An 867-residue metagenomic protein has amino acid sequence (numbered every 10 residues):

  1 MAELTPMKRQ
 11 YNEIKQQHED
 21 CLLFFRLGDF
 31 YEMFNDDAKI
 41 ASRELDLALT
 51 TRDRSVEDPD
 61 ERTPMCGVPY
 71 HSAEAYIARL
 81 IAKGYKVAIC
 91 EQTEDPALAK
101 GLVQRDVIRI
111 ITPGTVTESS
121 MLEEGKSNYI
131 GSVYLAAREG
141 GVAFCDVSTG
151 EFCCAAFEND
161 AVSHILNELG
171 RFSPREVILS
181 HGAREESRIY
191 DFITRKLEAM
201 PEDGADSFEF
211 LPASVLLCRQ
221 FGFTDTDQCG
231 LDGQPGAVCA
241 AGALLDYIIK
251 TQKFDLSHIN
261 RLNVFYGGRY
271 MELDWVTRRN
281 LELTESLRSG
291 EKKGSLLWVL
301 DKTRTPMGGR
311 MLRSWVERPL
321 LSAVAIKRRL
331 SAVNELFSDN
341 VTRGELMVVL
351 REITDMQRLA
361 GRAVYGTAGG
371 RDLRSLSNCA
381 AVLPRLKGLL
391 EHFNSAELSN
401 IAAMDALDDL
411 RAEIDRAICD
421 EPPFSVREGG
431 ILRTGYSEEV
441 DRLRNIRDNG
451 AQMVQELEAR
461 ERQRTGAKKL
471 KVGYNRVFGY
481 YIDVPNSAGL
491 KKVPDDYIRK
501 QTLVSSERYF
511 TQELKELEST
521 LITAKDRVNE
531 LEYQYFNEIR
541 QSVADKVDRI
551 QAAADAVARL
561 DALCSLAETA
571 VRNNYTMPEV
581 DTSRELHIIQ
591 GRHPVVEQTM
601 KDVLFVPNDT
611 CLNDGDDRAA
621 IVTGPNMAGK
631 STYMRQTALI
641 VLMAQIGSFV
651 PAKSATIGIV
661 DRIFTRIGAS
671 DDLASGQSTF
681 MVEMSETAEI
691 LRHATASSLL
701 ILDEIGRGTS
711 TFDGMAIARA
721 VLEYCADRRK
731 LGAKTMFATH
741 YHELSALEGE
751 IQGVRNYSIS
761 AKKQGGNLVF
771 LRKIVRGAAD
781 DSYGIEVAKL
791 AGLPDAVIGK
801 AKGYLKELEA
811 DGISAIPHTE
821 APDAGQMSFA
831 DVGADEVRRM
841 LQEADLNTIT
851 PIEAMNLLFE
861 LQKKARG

Functional and structural regions predicted by a protein language model:
M1-A2, R9-E13, D20, R540 (+4 more regions): Conserved phosphate-binding elements of NTP-dependent enzyme cores
M1-E335, R351, D355-V364, A368-A459 (+1 more regions): Charged catalytic and DNA/RNA-contacting regions of genome-maintenance and nucleic-acid-processing enzymes
N35-A38, Q234, R304, W315 (+4 more regions): ATPase nucleotide-binding head domains, primarily ABC-like/P-loop NTPase cores
C90, P113-L122, F254-D255, N394-A396 (+5 more regions): Active-site phosphate-binding and catalytic loops of NTP-dependent enzymes
L169, P174-G182, R188-D191, E513-K546 (+2 more regions): Conserved catalytic alpha/beta cores of large enzymes that bind or transform nucleotide phosphates and polynucleotides
F210-L216, Q220, M271-W275, L287 (+5 more regions): Amphipathic heptad-repeat alpha-helical coiled-coil/stalk segments that mediate oligomerization, filament/stalk
Y365, V382, T434-G435, E461-K469 (+1 more regions): Charged, surface-exposed helical/loop "interaction arms" that form contiguous linear patches used for dimerization
A834-G867: C-terminal tails and terminal domains of large nucleic-acid-associated and other macromolecular-machine proteins
